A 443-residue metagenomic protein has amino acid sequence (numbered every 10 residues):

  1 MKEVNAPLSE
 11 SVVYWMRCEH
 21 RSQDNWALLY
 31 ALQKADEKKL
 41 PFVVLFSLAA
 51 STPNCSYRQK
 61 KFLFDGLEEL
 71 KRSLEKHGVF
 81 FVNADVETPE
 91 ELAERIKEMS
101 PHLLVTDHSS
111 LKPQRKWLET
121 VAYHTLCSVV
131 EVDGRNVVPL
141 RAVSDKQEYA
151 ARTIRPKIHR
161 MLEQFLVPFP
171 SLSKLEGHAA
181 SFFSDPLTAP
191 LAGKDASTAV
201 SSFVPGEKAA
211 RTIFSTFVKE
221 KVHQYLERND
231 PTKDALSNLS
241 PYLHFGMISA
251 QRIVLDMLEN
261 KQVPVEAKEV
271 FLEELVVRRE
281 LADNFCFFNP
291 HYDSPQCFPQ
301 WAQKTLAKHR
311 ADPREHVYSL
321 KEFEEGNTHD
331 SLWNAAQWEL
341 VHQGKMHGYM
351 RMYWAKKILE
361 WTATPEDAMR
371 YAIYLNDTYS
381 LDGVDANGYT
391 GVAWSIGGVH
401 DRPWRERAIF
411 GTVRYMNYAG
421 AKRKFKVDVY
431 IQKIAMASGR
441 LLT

Functional and structural regions predicted by a protein language model:
M1-F169, S173, W338, E360-T362 (+2 more regions): Trp/Phe/Arg-rich N-terminal binding region typifying the photolyase-homology
M1-N5, Y57-L63, A199, E207-A210 (+3 more regions): Short low-complexity stretches enriched in small and charged residues
C18, T232-I431, M436-A437: Active-site-proximal binding-pocket segments
A27, G66, L70, A210-F217 (+4 more regions): Alpha-helical packing segments of well-folded alpha/beta enzyme cores
K61-E68, E90-E94, E119, E148 (+8 more regions): Generic alpha-helical secondary structure signal
L140, K146-W301, K424-T443: Glycine/tryptophan-enriched, flexible segments
